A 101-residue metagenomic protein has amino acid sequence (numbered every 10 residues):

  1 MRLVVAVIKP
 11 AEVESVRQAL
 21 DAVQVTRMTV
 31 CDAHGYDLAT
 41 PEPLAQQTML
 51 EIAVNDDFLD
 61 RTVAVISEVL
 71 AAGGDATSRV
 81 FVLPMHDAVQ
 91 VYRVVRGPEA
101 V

Functional and structural regions predicted by a protein language model:
M1-V101: Positively charged, small/polar-rich N-terminal and surface patches that mediate targeting and assembly and bind
